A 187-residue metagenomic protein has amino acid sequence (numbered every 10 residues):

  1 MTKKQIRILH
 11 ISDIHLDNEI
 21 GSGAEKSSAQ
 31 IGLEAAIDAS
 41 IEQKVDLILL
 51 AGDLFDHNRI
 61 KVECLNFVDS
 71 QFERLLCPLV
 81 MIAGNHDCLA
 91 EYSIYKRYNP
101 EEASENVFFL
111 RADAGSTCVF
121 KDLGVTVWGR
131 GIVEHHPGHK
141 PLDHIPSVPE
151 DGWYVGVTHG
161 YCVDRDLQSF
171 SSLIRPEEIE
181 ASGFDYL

Functional and structural regions predicted by a protein language model:
M1-F67: N-terminal active-site segment of His-dependent metallophosphoesterases
L47, N58-R74, P78-L187: His/Asp/Glu-rich metal-coordinating catalytic cores of metallo-dependent phosphodiesterases/hydrolases acting on
